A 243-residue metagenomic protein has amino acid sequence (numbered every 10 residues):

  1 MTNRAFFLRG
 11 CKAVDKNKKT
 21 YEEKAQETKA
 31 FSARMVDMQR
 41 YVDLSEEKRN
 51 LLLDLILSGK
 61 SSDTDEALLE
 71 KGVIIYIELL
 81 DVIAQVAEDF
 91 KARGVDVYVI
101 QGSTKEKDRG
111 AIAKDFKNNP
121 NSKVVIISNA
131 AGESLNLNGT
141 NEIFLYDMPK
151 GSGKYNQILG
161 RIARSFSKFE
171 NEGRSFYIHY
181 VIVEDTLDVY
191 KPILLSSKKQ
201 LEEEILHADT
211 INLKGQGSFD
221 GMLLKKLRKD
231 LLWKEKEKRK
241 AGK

Functional and structural regions predicted by a protein language model:
M1-K71, E202-E235: Interdomain linker/hinge connecting the two RecA-like lobes of the SF2 helicase core
L8-R9, I100, V181: Hydrophobic residues at beta-strand termini and immediately following loops that shape nucleotide-binding pockets
S45, E78-L80, S128: Helix N-cap/beta->alpha junction signal
E66-A87: Conserved strand-helix element at the start of the C-terminal RecA-like helicase core
Y76, V95-N129: Conserved helicase ATPase core of P-loop NTP-dependent helicases/translocases
I83-A87, R109-A113, V124-D147, G151-G173: SF2 helicase motor core recognition
K150-L159, A163-G242: A conserved SF2-helicase RecA2
